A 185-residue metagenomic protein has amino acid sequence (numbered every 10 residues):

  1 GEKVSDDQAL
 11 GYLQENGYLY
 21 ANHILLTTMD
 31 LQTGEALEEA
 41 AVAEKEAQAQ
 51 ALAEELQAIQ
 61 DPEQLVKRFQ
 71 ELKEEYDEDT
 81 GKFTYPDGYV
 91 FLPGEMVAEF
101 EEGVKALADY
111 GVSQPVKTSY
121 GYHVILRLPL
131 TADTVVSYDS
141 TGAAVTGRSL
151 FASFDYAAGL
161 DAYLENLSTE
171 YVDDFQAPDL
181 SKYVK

Functional and structural regions predicted by a protein language model:
G1-E44, G94-K185: PPIase-associated folding chaperone regions across multiple families
A41-E55: Extended, beta-strand-rich, solvent-exposed assembly scaffolds of outer structural proteins
A51-F100, P129, T134-V136: Peptidyl-prolyl cis-trans isomerase
